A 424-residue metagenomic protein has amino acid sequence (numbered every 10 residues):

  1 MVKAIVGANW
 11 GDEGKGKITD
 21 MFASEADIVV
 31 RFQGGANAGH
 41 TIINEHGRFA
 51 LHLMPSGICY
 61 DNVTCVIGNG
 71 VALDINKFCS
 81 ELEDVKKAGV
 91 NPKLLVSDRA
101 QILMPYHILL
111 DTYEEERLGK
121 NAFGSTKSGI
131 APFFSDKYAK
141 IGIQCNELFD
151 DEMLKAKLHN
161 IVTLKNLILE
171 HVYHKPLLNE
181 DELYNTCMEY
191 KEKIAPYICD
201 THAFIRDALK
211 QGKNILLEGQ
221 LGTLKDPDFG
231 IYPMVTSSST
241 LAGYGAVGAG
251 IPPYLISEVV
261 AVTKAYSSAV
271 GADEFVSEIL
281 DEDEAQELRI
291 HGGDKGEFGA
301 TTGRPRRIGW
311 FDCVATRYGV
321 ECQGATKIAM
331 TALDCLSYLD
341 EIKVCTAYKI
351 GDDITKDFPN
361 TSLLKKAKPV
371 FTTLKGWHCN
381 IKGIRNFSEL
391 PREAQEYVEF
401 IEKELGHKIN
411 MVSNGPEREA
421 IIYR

Functional and structural regions predicted by a protein language model:
M1-R424: Non-transmembrane, aqueous-exposed alpha-helical and coiled segments at domain scale
